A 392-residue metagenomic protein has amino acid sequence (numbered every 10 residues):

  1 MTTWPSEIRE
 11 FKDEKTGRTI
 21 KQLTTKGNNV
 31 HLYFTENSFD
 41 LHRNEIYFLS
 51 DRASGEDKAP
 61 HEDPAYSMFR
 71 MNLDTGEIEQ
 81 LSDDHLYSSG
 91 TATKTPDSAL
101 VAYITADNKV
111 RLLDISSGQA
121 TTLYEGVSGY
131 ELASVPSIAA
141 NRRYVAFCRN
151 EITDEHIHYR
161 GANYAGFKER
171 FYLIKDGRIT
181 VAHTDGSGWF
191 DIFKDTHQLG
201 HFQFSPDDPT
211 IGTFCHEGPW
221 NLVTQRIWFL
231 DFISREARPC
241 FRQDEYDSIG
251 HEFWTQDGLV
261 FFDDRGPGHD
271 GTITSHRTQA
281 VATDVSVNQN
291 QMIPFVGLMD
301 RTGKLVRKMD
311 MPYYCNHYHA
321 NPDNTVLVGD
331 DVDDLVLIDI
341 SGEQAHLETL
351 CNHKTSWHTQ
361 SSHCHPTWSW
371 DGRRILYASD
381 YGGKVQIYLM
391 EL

Functional and structural regions predicted by a protein language model:
E10-H31: A short helix->beta-strand "capping" segment at the edge of beta-propeller domains
Y33-E36, A53-A106: Blade-loop segments of beta-propeller domains
E36-E45, G90-L100, I104-T105, V135-V145 (+4 more regions): Blade-terminus and WD-like Trp-Asp/Gly-His loop motifs, strongest in beta-propeller folds
S50-P64, F147-I174, C215-T224, D264-N290: Short, conserved, GDST-rich strand-edge loop motifs in beta-rich repeat architectures
Q80-R178, D191-K194: Asp-box/WD-like beta-propeller blade repeats and closely related beta-sheet repeat scaffolds
F241-I249, V306-H319, Q344-W370: Conserved blade-ending motifs and adjacent loop-strand segments that build the rim/top face of beta-propeller domains
T255-G297, G303-H346: Loop/turn-rich, solvent-exposed surfaces of beta-rich toroidal or solenoidal domains
S362-L392: Blade-level signature of beta-propeller repeat domains, shared across WD40, Kelch, NHL, RCC1 and BNR/Asp-box propellers
